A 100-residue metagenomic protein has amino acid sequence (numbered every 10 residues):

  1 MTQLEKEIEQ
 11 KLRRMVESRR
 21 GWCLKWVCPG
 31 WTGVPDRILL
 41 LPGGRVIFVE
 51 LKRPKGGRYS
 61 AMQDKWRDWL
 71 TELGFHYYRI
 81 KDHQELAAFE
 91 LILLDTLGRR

Functional and structural regions predicted by a protein language model:
M1-R100: Catalytic phosphate/metal-binding cores of nucleic-acid and nucleotide-processing enzymes, i.e., regions that mediate
